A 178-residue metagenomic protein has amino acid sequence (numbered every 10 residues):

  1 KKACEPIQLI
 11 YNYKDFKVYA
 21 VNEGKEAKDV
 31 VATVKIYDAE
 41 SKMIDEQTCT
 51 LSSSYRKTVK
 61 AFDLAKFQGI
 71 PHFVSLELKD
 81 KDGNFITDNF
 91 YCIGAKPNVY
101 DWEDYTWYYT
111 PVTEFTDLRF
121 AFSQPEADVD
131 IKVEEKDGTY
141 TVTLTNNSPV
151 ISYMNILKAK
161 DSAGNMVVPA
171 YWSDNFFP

Functional and structural regions predicted by a protein language model:
K1-F177: Carbohydrate-binding surfaces of carbohydrate-active enzymes
